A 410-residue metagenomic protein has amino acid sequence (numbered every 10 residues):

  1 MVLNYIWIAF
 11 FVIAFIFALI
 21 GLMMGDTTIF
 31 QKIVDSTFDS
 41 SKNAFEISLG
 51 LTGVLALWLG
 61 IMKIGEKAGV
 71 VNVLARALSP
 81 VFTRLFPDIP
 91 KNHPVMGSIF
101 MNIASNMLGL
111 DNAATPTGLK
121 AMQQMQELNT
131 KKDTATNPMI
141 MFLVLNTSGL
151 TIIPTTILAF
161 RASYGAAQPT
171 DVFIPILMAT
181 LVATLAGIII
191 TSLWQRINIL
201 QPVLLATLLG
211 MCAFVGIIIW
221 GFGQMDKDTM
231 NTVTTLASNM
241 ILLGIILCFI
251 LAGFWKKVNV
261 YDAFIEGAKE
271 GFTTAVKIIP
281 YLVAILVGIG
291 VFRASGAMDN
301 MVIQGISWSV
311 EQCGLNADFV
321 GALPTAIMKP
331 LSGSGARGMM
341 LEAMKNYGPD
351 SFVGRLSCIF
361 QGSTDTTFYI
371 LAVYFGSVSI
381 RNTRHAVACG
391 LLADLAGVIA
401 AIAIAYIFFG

Functional and structural regions predicted by a protein language model:
M1-G53, A159-F292, E311-C313, H385-G410: Signature of multi-pass transmembrane helix bundles
V2, P90, G97-I99, T134-M139 (+4 more regions): Generic hydrophobic alpha-helical membrane-segment signal
Y5, K32, A44, G60 (+10 more regions): Hydrophobic alpha-helical context, especially transmembrane and signal-peptide helices
F30-E127, K256-N346: Membrane-embedded alpha-helical segments and adjacent helix-loop junctions characteristic of multi-pass solute
D35-F38, F45, P94-M96, K131-M139 (+2 more regions): Hydrophobic alpha-helical segments, principally membrane-spanning helices and signal/leader peptides
F100, A104, M139, M230-V233 (+2 more regions): Generic signal for short, ordered secondary-structure residues within or immediately flanking folded domains
A113-A114, A121-R161, A166-R196, L323-G410: C-terminal transmembrane helix pair
